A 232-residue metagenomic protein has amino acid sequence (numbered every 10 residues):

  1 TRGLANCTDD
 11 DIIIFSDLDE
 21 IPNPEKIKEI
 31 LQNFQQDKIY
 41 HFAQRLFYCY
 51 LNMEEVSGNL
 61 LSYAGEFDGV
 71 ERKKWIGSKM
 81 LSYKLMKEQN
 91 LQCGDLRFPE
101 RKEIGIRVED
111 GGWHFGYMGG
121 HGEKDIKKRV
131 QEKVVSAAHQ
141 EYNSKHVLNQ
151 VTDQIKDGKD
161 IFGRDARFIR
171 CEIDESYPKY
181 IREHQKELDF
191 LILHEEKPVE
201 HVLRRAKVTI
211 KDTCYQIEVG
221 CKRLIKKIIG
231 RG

Functional and structural regions predicted by a protein language model:
T1-D11: Active-site-proximal specificity loops/subdomain of glycosyltransferases
T1-G3, L18, I30: Generic hydrophobic alpha-helical segments
D11-I12, I39: Beta-sheet entry/capping signal
L18, R231-G232: Extended hydrophobic/aromatic-rich secondary-structure runs
E20-H139: Conserved catalytic core of nucleotide-sugar-dependent glycosyltransferases
M86-G230: C-terminal catalytic/acceptor-binding lobe
